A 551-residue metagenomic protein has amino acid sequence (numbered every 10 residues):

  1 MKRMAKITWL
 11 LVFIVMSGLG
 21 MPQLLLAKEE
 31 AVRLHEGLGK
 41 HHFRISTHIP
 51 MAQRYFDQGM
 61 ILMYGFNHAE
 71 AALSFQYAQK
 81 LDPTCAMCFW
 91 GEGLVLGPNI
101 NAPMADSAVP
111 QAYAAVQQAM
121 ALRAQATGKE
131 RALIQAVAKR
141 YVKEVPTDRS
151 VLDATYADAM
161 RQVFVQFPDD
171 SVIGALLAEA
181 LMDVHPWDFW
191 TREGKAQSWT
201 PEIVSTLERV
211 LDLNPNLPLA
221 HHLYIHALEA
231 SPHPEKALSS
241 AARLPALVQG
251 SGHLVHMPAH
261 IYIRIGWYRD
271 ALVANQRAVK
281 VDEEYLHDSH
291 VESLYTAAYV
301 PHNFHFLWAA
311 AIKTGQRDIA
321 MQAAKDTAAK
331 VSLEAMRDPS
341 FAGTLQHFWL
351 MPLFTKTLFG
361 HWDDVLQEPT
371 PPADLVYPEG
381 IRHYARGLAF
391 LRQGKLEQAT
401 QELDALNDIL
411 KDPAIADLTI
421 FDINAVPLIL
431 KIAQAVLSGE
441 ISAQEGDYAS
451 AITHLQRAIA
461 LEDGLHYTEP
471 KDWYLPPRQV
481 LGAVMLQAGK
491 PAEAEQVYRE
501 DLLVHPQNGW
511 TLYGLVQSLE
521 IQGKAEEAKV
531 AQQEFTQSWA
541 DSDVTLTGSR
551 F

Functional and structural regions predicted by a protein language model:
P50-R54, T84-L96, Q125-V145, D169-T191 (+7 more regions): Amphipathic alpha-helical repeat scaffolds of TPR domains
F56, W90-G91, A175, H222-L223 (+11 more regions): Alpha-solenoid helical repeat scaffolds
H68-L73, E92-T127, Q135-V151, V184-A196 (+1 more regions): Inter-helical turn/loop elements of alpha-helical hairpins
K80, Q166, L211-L213, R243-G250 (+8 more regions): Solenoid-like repeat scaffolds
A86, G93, G97, S107-A124 (+6 more regions): TPR/TPR-like (Sel1-like) alpha-helical repeat modules
